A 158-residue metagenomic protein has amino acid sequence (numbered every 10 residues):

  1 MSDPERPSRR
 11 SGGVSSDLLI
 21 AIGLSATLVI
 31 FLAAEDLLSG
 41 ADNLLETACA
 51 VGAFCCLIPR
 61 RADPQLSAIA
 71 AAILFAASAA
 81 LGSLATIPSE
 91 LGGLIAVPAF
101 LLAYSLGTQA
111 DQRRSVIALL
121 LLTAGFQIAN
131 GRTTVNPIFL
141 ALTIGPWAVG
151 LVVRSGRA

Functional and structural regions predicted by a protein language model:
M1-A158: Hydrophobic alpha-helical segments
